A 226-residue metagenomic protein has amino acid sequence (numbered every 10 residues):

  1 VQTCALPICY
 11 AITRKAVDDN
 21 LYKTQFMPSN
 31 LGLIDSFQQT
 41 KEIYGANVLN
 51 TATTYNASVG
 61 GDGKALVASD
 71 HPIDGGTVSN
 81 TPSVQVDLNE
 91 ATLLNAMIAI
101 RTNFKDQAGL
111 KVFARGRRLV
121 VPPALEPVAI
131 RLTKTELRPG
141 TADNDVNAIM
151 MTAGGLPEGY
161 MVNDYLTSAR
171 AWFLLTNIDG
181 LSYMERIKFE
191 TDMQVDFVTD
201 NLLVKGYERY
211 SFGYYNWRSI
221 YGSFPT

Functional and structural regions predicted by a protein language model:
V1, L21, G45, K105-Q107: Catalytic micro-motifs at enzyme active sites that drive phosphoryl/nucleotidyl and oxygen chemistry
T3-L6: Short, small-residue-biased leader/transition segments that mark boundaries at the very start of proteins
C9-V17: Short, charged/polar, low-complexity loop and linker segments that flank or interrupt alpha-helical bundles
I12, L21-V48: A generic, well-ordered mixed alpha/beta core segment in the N-terminal half of proteins
D18-T24, L110-F113: Exposed beta-sheet edge/beta-hairpin loop segments within beta-rich domains
E42-G61: Short, glycine/acidic-rich hinge or "gate" loops at secondary-structure transitions that mediate conformational
T54-S58, D106-V112: Surface-exposed acidic, glycine-flexible loop patches that form ligand/cofactor-binding and adhesion interfaces
K64-D106, F113-R118, P123-T226: Sequence/fold signature of self-assembling virion shell proteins
